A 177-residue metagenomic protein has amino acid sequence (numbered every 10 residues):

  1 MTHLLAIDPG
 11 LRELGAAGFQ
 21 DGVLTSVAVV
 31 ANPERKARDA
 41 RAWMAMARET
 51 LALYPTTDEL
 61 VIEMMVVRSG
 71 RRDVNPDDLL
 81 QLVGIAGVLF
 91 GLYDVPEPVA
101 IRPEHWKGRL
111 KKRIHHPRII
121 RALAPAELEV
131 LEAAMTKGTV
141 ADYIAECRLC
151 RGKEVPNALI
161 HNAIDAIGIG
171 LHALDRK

Functional and structural regions predicted by a protein language model:
M1-K177: Phosphate- and other anionic-substrate recognition elements at nucleic-acid/protein interfaces
